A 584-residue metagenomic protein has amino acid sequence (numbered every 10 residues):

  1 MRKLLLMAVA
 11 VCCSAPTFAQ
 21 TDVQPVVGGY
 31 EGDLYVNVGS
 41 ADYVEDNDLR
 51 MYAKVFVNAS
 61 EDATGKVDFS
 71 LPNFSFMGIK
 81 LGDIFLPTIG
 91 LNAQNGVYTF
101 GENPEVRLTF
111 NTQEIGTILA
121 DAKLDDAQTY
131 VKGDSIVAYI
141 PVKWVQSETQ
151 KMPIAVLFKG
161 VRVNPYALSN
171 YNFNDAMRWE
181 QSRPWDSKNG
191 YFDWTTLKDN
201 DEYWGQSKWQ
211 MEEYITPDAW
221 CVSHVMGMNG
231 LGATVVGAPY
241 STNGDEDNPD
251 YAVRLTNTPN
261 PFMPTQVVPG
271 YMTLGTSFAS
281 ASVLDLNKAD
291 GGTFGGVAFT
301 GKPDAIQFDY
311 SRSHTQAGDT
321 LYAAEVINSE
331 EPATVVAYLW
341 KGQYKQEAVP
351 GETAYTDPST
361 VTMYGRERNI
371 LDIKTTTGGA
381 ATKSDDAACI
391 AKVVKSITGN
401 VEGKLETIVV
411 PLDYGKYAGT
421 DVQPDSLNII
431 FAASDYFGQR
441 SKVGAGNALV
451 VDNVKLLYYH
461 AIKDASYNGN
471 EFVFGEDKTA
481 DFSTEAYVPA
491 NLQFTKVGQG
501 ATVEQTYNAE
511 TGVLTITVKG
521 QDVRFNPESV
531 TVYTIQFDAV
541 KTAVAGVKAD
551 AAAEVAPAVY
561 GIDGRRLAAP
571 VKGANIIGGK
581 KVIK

Functional and structural regions predicted by a protein language model:
M1-P25: Bacterial Sec-dependent N-terminal signal peptides
A15, K541-K584: C-terminal outer-membrane/trafficking sorting elements
Q20-G29, V36, M51, D83-N95 (+4 more regions): Edge beta-strand at a domain terminus
V27-T64, N111-L119, S187-E202, Q206-S207: Short, solvent-exposed loop/hinge segments that bridge or flank secondary-structure elements
L49-D126: Predominantly extracellular/secreted and cell-surface proteins with exposed, flexible low-complexity segments
T99-P165, G275-F278: Beta-sheet ligand-binding and adhesion/scaffold domains
R162-Q307, N328-Y458: Aromatic (Trp/Tyr/Phe) and Gly/Pro-enriched flexible surface segments
Y459-A543: Beta-rich interaction/scaffold domains
